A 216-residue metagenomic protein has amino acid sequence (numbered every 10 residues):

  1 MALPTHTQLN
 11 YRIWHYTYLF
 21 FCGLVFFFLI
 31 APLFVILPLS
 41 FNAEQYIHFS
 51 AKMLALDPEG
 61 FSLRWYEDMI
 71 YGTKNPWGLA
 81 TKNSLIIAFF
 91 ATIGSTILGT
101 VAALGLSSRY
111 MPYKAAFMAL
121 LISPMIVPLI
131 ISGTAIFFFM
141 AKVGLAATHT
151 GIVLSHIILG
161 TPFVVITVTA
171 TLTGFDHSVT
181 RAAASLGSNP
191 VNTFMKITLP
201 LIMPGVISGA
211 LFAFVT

Functional and structural regions predicted by a protein language model:
M1-L39: N-terminal signal-anchor/first transmembrane alpha helix
A2-L3, A31-K74: Short membrane-interfacial helix/loop motifs at transmembrane-helix boundaries
A2-Y11, I87-L121, T134, F138 (+2 more regions): Transmembrane-helix boundary motif in ABC transporter permease subunits
P4, S50-P58, Y113-A115, I130-L159 (+1 more regions): Membrane-interfacial helix termini and adjacent extracytoplasmic/periplasmic loops of multi-pass transporters
T17, L37, W77-T81, L85 (+6 more regions): Hydrophobic alpha-helical elements at and bordering transmembrane segments of multi-pass membrane proteins
F20-F21, I30-L33, V165-V168, F175-H177 (+1 more regions): Transmembrane alpha-helices
I30-F34, P38-F41, I93, I97-V101 (+5 more regions): Membrane-embedded alpha-helices of multi-pass transport/permease systems
L79-N83, F139-V164, M203-G205, A210 (+1 more regions): Loop-to-helix entry region at the N-terminal start of transmembrane alpha-helices in multi-pass membrane transporters
